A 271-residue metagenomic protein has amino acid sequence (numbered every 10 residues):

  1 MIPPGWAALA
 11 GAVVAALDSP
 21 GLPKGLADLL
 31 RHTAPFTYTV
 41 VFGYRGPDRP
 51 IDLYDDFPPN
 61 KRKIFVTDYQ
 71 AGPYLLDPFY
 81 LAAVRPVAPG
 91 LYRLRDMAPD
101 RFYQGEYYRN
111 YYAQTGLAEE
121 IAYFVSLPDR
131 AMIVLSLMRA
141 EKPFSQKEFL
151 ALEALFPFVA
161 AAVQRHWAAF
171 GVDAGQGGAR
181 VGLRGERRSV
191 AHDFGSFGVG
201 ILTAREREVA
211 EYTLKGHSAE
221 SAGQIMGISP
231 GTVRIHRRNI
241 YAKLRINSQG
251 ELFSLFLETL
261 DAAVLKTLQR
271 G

Functional and structural regions predicted by a protein language model:
G5, V14, K147, A160-G171 (+2 more regions): Signal-transducing alpha-helical linker
G5-L17, G21-K142, A151, P157 (+1 more regions): Regulatory input/activation interfaces that engage signals or partners
A8, R207-E208, E251: Pre-recognition alpha-helix immediately N-terminal to the DNA-recognition helix within helix-turn-helix or winged-helix
A168-R205, L265, G271: Regulatory hinge/linker segments at domain boundaries that couple sensory/effector modules to output domains
H192-V199, R238-G271: Basic, Lys/Arg-enriched C-terminal extension of HTH/homeodomain DNA-binding domains
A204-L214: Short amphipathic alpha helix immediately N-terminal
T213-H217, F256: Short helix-to-turn junction characteristic of helix-turn-helix DNA-binding domains, especially the helix
G216-E251: Recognition helix of helix-turn-helix DNA-binding domains
